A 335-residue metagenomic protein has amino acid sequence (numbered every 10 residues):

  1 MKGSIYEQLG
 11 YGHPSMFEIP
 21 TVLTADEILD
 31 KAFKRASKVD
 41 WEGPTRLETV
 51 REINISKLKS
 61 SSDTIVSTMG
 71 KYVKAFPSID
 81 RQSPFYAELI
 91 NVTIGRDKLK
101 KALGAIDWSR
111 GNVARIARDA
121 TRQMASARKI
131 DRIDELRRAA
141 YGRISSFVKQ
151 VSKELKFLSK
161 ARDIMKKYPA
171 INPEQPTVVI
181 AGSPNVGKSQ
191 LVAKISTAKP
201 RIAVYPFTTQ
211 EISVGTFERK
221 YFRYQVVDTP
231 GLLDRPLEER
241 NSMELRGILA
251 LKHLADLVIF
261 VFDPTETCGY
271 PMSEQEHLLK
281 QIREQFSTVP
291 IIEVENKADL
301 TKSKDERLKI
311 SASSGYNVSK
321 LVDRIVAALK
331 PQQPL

Functional and structural regions predicted by a protein language model:
M1-S109: N-terminal accessory targeting/assembly segments
L103-S159: Charged, amphipathic alpha-helical linker segments immediately N-terminal to NTP-binding catalytic cores
K160-I171: Pre-Walker A adenine-sensing motif
I171-P173, I195-Q225, P230-L249, M272 (+1 more regions): Switch I (effector-binding) loop of TRAFAC-class P-loop GTPase G-domains
S183-P184, K194: P-loop (Walker A) phosphate-binding loop of NTP-binding proteins
K188: Conserved lysine of the Walker
E239-E266, Q281-F286: Inter-motif core of Ras-like GTPase G domains
T288-I292, K297-L335: Canonical P-loop GTPase G-domain recognition
